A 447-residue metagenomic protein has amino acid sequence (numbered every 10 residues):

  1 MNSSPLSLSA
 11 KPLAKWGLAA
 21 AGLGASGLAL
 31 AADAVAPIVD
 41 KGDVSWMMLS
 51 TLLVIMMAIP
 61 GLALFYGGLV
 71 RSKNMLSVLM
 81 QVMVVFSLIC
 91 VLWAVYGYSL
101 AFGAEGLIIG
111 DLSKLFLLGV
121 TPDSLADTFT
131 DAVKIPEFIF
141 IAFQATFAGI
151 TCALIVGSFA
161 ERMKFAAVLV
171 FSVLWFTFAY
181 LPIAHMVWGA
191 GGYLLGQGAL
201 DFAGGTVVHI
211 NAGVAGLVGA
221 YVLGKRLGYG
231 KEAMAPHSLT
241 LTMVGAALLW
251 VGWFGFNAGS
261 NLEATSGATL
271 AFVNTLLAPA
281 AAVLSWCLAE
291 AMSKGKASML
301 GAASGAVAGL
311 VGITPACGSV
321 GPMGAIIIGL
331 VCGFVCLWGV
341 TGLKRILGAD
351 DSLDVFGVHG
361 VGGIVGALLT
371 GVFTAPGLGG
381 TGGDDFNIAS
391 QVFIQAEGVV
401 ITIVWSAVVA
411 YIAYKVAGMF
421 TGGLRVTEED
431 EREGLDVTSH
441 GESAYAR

Functional and structural regions predicted by a protein language model:
M1-A32: N-terminal secretory/membrane targeting signals
L28-R447: Glycine- and aromatic-enriched membrane alpha-helices
